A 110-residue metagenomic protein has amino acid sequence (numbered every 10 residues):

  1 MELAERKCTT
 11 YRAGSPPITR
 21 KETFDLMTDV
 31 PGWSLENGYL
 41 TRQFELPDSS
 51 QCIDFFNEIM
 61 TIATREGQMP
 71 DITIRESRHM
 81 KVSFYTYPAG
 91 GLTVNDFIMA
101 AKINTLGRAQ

Functional and structural regions predicted by a protein language model:
M1-Q110: Long, contiguous binding/interaction regions
